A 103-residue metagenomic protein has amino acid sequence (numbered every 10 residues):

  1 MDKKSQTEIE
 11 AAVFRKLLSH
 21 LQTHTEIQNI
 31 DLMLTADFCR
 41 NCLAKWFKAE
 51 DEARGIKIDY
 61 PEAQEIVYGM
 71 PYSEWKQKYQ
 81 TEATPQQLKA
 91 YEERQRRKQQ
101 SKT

Functional and structural regions predicted by a protein language model:
M1-T103: Domain-level signature for proteins that mediate thiol-based redox and metal-cofactor handling
